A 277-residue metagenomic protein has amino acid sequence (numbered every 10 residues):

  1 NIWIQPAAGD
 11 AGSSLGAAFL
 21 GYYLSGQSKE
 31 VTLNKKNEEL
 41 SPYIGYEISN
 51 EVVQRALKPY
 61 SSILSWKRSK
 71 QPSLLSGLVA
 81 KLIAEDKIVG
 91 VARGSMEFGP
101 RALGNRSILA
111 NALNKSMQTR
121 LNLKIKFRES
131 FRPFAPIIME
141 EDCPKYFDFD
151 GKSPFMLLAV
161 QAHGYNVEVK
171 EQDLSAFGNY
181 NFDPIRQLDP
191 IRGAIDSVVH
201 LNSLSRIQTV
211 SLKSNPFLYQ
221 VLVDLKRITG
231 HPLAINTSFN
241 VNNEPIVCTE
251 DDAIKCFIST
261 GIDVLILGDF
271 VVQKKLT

Functional and structural regions predicted by a protein language model:
N1-T277: Flexible beta->alpha loop and helix N-cap segments adjacent to enzyme active/binding sites
